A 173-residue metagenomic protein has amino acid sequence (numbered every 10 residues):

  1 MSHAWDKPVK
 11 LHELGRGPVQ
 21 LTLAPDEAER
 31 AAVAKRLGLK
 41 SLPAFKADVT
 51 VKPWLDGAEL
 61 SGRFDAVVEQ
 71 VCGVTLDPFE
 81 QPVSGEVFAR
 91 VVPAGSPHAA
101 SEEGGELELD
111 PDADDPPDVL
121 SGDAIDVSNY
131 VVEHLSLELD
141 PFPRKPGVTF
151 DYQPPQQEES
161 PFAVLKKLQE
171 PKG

Functional and structural regions predicted by a protein language model:
M1-D65, E69: A positional/architectural concept
M1-Q20, A44, F88-G173: Charge-rich, low-complexity linker and terminal segments
L21, R30-A32, G62, G73 (+3 more regions): Aromatic-enriched hydrophobic runs in primary sequence
A24, A28, V67-Q70, P82 (+4 more regions): Charged, alpha-helix-enriched surfaces in structured cytosolic catalytic cores of large nucleotide-utilizing machines
K35-L39, G73-E80, L137, E170: Short, intrinsically disordered, mixed-charge
D65-E102: Helix-adjacent hinge/juxtasegments
